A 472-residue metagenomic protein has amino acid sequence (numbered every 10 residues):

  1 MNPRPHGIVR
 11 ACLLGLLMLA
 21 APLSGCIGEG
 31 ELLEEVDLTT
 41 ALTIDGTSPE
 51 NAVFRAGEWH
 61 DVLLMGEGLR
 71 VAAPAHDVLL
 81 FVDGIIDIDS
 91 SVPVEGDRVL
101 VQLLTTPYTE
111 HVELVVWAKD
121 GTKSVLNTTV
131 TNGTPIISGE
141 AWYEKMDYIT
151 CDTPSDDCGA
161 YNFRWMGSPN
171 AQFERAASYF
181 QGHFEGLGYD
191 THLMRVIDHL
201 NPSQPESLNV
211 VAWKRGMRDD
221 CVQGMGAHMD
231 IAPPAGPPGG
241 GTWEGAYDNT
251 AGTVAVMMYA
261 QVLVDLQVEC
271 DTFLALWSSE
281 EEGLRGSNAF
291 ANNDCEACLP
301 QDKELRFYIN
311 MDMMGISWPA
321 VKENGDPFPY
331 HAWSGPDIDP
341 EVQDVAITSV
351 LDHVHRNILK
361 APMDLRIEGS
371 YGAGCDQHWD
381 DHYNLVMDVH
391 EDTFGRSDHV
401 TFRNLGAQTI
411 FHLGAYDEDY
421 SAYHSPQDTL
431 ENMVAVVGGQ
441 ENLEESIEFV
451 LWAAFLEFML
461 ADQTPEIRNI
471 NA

Functional and structural regions predicted by a protein language model:
M1-E34, W277, A472: Secretory targeting signatures
G30-A52, H60, M65-G133: Ser/Thr/Pro-rich low-complexity tracts
N127-F173, K214, E466-A472: N-terminal hydrophobic or amphipathic helices/low-complexity stretches enriched in small/hydrophobic/Pro/Gly
A141-T150, H192-L193, N209-W213, V222-G226 (+6 more regions): Structural recognition of the beta-strand scaffold that forms the well-ordered cores of secreted hydrolase catalytic
S155-R215: A non-catalytic alpha/beta surface segment that caps or lines the substrate-entry region of metallo-dependent hydrolase
A212, M225, I231, A235-L284 (+1 more regions): Alpha-helical metal-binding/catalytic segments enriched in His/Glu/Asp
W277-T401, L405-T409: Metal-dependent peptidase/peptidase-like ectodomains
G414-A472: His/Asp/Glu-rich mid-to-C-terminal helical/loop segments that flank catalytic regions of hydrolases
